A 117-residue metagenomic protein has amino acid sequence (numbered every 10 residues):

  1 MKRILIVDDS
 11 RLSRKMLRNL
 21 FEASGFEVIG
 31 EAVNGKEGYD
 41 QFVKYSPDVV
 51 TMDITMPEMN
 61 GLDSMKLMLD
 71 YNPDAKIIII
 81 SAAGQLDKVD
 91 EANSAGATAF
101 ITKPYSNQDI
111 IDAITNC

Functional and structural regions predicted by a protein language model:
R11-G30: Two-component/phosphorelay signaling modules centered on CheY-like receiver
N34-E37, N60-D63: Acidic catalytic/metal-coordinating carboxylates
Y45-T51: Active-site beta3 strand of CheY-like receiver
M56: Receiver (REC) domain active-site loop signature in two-component systems and cognate sites in sensor histidine kinases
D63, G84-A99, D112: Alpha4 helix (beta4-alpha4-beta5 surface) of REC/receiver domains from two-component response regulators
Y105-I114: C-terminal output helix
